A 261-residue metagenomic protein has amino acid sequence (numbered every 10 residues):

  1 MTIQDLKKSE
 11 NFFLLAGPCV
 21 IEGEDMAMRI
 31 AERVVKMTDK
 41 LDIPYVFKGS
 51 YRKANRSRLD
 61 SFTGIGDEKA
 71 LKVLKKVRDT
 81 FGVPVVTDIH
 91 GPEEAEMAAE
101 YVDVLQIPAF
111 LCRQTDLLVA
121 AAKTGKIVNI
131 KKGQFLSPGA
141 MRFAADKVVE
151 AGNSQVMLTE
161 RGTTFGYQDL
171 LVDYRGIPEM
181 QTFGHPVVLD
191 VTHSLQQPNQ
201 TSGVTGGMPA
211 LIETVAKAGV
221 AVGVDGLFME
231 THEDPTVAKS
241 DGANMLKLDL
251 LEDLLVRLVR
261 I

Functional and structural regions predicted by a protein language model:
M1-L15, K72: N-terminal amphipathic alpha-helix/helix-capping segment at the start of soluble metabolic enzymes
K7, G125, N129-T231: Catalytic alpha/beta core domains of metabolic enzymes, predominantly
L15, V46-K48, V86, Q106 (+4 more regions): Conserved beta-strand positions in the central sheet of alpha/beta enzyme cores
L15-A27, Y45-D67, T231-D241: Glycine-rich, proline-tolerant flexible connector loops at the mouths of alpha/beta enzymes
A16-R29, S57-I65, V83-D88, I107-A109 (+2 more regions): Active-site mouth loops of central-metabolism enzymes
V20, A109-L111, I212-V215, V222-N244: Glycine-rich phosphate-binding active-site loops on the catalytic face of alpha/beta enzymes
E32-L41, D60-V86, A121-I127, I177-V187 (+2 more regions): Alpha-helix-loop-beta-strand connector modules within alpha/beta enzyme cores
I65-G66, T80-E94, D103-D116, I127-P138 (+1 more regions): Catalytic beta/alpha-barrel core
